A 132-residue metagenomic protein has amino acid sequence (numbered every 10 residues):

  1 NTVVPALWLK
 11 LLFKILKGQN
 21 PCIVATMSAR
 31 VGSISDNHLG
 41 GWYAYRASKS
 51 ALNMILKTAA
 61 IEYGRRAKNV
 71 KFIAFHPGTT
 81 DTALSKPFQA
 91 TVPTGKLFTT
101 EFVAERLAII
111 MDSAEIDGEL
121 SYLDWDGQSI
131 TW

Functional and structural regions predicted by a protein language model:
T2-A6, K17-R66: Catalytic loop of short-chain dehydrogenase/reductase
L7-I15, A59, N69-V70, S113: A structural motif corresponding to the C-terminal end of an alpha-helix and its immediate exit/capping segment
L9, L56, A104-L107: Short-chain dehydrogenase/reductase
V24-A29, K71-P77, L123-D124: Extended hydrophobic secondary-structure segments that form protein cores and membrane-embedded regions
G32, I55-V92: Flexible, glycine-rich beta-alpha linker
A74, T82, K86-W132: C-terminal helical subdomain
